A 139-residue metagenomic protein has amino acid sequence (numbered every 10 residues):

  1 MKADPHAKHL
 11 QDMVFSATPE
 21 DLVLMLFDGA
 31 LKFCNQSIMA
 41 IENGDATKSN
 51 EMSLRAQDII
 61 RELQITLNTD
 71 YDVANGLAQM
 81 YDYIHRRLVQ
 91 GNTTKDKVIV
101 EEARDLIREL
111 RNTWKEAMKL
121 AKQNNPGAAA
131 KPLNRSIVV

Functional and structural regions predicted by a protein language model:
M1-S16, K97, E101-V139: Short terminal interaction segments
K8-D28, K32-N35, I99: Core of compact, soluble alpha-helical bundle domains
F15, G44-K48, R55, I59 (+1 more regions): Compact, glycine-rich, soluble single-domain proteins
L26, F33, M52, I59 (+2 more regions): Alpha-helical solenoid repeat scaffolds, predominantly canonical TPR units
G29, R55, Q79, Y83 (+2 more regions): Charged, amphipathic alpha-helical oligomerization/scaffolding segments
C34, I38, I60, Q64 (+3 more regions): A structural signal for well-ordered alpha-helices, especially hydrophobic packing surfaces of coiled-coils
S37, I41-K48, T94-V98: Short helix-adjacent coil turns
I60-V98: Mid-chain, well-packed structural core segment of small domains
